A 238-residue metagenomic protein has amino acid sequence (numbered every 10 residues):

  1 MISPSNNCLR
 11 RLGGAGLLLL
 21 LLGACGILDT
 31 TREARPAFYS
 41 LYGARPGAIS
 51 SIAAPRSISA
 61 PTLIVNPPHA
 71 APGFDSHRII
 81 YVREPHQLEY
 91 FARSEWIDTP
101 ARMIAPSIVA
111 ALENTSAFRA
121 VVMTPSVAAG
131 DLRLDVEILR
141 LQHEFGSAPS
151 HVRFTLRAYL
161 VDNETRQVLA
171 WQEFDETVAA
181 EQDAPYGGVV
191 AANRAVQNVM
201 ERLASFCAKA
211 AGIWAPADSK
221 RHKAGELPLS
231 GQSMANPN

Functional and structural regions predicted by a protein language model:
I2-G16: Bacterial N-terminal signal peptides that target proteins for export
L21-A24: C-terminal motif of bacterial Sec signal peptides marking the signal peptidase cleavage site
G26-G47, T115-T165, E181, L229-P237: Surface-exposed short loop/turn segments
G26-P100, A210-N238: A structural "domain/chain start" motif
S59-P61, D75-H77, E84, A92 (+4 more regions): Envelope-exposed proteins and targeting segments
T62, A101, A105-V109, T115 (+3 more regions): Extracytoplasmic/secreted envelope proteins and their assembly/folding machinery, especially bacterial periplasmic
L88-E95, E164-S205: Short secondary-structure boundary motifs at beta->alpha junctions and helix caps
